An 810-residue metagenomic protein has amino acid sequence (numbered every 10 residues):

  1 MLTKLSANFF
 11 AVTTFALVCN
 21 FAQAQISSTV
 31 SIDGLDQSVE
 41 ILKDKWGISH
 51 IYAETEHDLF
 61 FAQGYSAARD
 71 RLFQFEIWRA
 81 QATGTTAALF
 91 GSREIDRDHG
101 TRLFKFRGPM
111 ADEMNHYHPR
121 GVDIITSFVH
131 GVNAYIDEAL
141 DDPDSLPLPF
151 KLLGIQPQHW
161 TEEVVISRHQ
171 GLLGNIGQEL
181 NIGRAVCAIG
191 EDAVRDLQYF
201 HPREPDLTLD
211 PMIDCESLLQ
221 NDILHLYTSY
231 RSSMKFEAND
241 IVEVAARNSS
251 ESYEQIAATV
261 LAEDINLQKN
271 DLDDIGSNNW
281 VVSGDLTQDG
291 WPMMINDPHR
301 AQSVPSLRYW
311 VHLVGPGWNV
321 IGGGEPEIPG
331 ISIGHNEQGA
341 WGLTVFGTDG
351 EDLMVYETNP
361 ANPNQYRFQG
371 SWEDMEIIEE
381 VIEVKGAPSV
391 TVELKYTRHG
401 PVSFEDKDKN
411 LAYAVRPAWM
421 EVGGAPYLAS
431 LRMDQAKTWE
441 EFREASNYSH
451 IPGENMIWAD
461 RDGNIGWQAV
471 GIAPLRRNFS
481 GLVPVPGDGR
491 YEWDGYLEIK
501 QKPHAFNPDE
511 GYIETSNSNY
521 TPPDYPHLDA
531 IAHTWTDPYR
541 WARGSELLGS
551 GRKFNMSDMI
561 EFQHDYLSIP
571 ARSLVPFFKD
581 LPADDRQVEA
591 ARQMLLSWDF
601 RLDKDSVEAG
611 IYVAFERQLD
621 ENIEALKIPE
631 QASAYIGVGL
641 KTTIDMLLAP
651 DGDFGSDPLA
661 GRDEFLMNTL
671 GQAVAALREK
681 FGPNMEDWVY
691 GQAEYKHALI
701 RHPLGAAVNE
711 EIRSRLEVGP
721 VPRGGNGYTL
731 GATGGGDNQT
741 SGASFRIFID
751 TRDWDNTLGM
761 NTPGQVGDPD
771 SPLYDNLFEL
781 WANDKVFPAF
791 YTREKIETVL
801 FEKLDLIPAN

Functional and structural regions predicted by a protein language model:
N8-N20: Bacterial N-terminal signal peptides
A22-A24: Boundary at the C-terminal end of the N-terminal hydrophobic targeting segment
I26-M293, P298, G317, G322 (+1 more regions): Substrate-recognition/specificity elements adjacent to catalytic centers across diverse enzyme folds
D58-R102, F106-M110, G342-E393, R490-R540 (+3 more regions): Gly/Pro-rich active-site capping loops and adjacent beta-alpha segments that organize cofactor/substrate pockets
D96, R107-G108, V129-H130, P426-E454 (+2 more regions): Proteins synthesized as precursors that undergo proteolytic processing into mature forms
L272-D274, L313-G330, G334-G339, L343-E492: Glycine- and hydrophobic-rich flexible loops that cap the catalytic core of alpha/beta enzyme folds
E351, F404, L411, I451-G551 (+3 more regions): Hydrophobic alpha-helical segments
A530-E589, L666-N810: Terminal end segments
